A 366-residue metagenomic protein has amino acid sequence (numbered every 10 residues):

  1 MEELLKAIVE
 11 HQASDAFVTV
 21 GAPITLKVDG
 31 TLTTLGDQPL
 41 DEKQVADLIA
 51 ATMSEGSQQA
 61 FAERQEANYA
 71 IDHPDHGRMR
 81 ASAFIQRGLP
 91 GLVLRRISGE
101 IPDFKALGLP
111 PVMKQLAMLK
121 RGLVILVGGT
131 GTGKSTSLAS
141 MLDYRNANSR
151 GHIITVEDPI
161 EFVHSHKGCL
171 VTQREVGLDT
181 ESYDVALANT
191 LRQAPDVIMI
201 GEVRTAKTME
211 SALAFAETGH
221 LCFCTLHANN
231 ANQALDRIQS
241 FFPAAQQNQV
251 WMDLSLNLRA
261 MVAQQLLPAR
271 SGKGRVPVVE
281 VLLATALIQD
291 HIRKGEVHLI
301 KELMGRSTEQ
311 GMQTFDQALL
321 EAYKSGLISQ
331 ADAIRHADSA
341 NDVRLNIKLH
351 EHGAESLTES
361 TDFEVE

Functional and structural regions predicted by a protein language model:
M1-E366: Short, flexible helix-loop junctions that flank or precede catalytic/ligand sites
